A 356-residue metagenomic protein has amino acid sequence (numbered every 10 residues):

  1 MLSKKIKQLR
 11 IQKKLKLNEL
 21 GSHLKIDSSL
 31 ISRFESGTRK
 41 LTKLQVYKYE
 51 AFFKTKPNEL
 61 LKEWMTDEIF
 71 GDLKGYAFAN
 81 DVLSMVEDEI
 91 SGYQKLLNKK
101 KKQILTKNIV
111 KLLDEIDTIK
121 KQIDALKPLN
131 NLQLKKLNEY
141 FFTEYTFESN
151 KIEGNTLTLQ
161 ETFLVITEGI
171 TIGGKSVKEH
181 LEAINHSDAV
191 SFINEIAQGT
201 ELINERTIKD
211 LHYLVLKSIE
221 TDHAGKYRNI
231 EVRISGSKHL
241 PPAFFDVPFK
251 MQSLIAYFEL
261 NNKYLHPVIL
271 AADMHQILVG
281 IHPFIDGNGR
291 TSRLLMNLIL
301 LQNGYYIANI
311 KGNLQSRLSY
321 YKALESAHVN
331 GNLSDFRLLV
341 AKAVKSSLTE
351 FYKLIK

Functional and structural regions predicted by a protein language model:
K4-L20: Short basic helix-loop element that most often maps to the first helix and adjoining turn of HTH DNA-binding modules
K5, I11, M65-K356: FIC/Doc superfamily catalytic core
I6, L17, S28, K43-V46: Helix-turn-helix DNA-binding elements, focusing on the entry/boundary residues of the two helices that contact DNA
L9, H23, F34, E63: Residues in the recognition helix of alpha-helical DNA-binding motifs
K25-K40: Recognition helix of helix-turn-helix/homeodomain-like DNA-binding domains that insert into the DNA major groove
L44-E59: DNA major-groove recognition helix of helix-turn-helix/homeodomain DNA-binding modules
